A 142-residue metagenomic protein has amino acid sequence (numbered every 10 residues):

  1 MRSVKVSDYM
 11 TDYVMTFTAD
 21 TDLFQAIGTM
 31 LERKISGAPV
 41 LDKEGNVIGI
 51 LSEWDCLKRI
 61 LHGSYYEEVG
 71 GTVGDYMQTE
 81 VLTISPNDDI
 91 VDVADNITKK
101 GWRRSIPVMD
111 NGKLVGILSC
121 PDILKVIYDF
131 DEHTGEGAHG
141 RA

Functional and structural regions predicted by a protein language model:
M1-Y13, S52-T83, N87-K100, L114 (+1 more regions): Tandem CBS (Bateman) regulatory domains
Y9, Q25-G28, E44-N46, S64-E67: Short hydrophobic/aromatic-rich motifs at helix boundaries and adjacent loops
T16, D20, N46, Y66-E67 (+1 more regions): A generic helix-loop boundary/linker signal
F17-K34, L41, T83-W102, V108-M109 (+1 more regions): The conserved cystathionine-beta-synthase
M30, A38-W54, I97, I106-D122: A glycine-centered beta-loop-beta connector
E32-K43, K58, Y66-G70: Charged, low-complexity, helix/coiled-coil-prone segments
